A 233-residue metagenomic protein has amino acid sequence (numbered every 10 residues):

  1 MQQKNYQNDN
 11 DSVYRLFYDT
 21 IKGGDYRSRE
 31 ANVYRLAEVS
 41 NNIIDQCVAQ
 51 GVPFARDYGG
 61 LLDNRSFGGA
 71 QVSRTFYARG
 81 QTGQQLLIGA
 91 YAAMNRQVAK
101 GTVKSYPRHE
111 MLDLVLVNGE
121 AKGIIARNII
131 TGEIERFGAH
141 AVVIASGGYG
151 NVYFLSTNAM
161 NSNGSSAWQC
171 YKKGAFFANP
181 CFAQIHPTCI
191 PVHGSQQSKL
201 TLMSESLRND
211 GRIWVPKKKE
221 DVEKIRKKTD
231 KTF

Functional and structural regions predicted by a protein language model:
M1-R15, R56, R79-F233: Residues forming the flavin
Q2-L36: Glycine-rich active-site loop/strand segments that organize a redox cofactor
G24-S28, S66-T75, S146-G148: Gly-rich Lys/Arg/Thr-decorated short loops/hinges at beta-loop-alpha junctions or inter-strand turns that position
R27-E30, Y34, Y77-Q81, T157: Charge-dense, low-complexity intrinsically disordered segments
R27-N32, Q46-G60, T102-K104, F176-N179: A short alpha-helix-loop-beta-strand transition element characteristic of N-terminal alpha/beta dinucleotide-binding
Y34-N41, A49: N-terminal amphipathic, basic-rich helices that act as targeting or association modules
I43-Q46, A93: Short alpha-helical functional segments enriched in proximate histidine and acidic residues
A55-L87: Terminal amphipathic helices with adjacent charged low-complexity linkers/tails
